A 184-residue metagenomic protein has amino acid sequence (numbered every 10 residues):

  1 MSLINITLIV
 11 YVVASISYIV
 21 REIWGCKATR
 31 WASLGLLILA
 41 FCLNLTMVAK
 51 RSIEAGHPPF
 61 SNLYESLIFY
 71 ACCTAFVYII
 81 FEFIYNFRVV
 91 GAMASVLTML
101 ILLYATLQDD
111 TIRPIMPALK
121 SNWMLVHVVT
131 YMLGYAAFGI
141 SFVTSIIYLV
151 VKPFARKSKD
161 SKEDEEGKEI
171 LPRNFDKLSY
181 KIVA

Functional and structural regions predicted by a protein language model:
M1-A184: Polytopic transmembrane helical bundles with strong interfacial aromatic enrichment
